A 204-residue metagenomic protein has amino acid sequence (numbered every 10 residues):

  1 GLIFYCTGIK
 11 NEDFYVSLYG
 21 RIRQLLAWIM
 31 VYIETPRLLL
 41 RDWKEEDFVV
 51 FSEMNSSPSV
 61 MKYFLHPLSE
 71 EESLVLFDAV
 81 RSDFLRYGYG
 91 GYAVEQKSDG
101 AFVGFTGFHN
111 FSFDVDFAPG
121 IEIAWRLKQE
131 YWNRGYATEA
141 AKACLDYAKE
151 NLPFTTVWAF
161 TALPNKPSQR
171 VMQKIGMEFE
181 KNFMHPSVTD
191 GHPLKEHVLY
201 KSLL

Functional and structural regions predicted by a protein language model:
G1-I3, D13: N-terminal amphipathic/hydrophobic targeting modules at extreme N-termini, encompassing cleavable Sec/SRP-type signal
L2, L68, Y136: Short, surface-exposed alpha-helical recognition segments that flank or form part of ligand/macromolecule-binding
R21-V49, E53-K62, E95-L204: Acyl-donor (CoA/ACP) binding surface of acyl/acetyltransferases
S59-V80, G90-Y92: Conserved GNAT-fold acetyl-CoA-binding loop/helix
S82-R86: PAS/LOV-family and closely related PAS-like sensory domains
G88-G90, G107: Glycine-centered flexibility motif
